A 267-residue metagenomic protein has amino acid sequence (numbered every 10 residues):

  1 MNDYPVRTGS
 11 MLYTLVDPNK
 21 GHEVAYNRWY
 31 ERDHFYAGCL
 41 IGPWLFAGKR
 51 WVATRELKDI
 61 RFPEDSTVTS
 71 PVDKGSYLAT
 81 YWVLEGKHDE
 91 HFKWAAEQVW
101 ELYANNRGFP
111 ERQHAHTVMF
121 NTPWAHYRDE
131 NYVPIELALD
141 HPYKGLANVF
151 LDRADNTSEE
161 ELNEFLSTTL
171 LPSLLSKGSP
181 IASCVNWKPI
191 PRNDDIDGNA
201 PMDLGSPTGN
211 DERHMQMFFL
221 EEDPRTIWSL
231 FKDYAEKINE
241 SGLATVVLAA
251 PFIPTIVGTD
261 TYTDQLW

Functional and structural regions predicted by a protein language model:
M1-W267: Macromolecular interaction modules
